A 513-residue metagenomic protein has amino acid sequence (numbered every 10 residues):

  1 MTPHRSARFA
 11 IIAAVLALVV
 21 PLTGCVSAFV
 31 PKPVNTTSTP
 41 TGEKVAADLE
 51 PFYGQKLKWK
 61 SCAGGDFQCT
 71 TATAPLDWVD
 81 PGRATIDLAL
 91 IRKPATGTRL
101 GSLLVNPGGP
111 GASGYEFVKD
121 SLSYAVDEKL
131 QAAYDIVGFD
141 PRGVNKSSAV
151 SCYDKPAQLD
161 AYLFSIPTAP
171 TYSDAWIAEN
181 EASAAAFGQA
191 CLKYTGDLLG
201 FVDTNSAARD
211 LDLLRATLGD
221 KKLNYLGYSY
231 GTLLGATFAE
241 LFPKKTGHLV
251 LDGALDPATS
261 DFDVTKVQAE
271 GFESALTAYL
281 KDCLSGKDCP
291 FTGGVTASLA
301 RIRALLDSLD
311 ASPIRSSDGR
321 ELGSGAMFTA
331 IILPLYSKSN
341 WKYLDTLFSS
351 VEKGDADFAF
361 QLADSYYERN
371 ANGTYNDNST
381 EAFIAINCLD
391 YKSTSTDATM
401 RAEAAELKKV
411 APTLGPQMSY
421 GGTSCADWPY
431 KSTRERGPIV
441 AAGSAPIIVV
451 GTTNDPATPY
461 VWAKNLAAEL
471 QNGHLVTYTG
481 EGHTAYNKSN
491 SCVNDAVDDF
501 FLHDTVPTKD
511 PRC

Functional and structural regions predicted by a protein language model:
T2-A13, C25-T168, D174-W176, T296-I302 (+4 more regions): Catalytic-loop region of hydrolases
V20-G24: C-terminal motif of bacterial Sec signal peptides marking the signal peptidase cleavage site
N35, L299-A445, S489: Alpha/beta-hydrolase fold active-site neighborhood
S151-S165, T237-A297, R301, T346-Q361 (+1 more regions): A catalytic-pocket lid/entrance helix-loop region that shapes and gates access to the active site across common
L218-Y230: Alpha/beta-hydrolase fold nucleophile elbow
G443, I448-G451, D455: Short beta-strand/loop motif that positions the catalytic acidic residue of the alpha/beta-hydrolase fold
P456-V461: Conserved alpha/beta-hydrolase "acid-adjacent" motif
T479-A485: Histidine-bearing beta->alpha loop at or near hydrolase active sites
